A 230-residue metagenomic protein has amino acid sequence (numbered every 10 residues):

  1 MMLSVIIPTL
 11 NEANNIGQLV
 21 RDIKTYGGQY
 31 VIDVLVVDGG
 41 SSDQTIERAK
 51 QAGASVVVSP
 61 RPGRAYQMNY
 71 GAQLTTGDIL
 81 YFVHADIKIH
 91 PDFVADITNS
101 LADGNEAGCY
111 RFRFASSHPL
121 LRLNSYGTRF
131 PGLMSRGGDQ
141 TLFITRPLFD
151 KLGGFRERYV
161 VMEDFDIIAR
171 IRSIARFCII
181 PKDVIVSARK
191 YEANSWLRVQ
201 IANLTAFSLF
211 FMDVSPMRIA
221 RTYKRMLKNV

Functional and structural regions predicted by a protein language model:
M2-S4, D33, D166: Cell-envelope/extracellular polymer assembly enzymes that use nucleotide-activated donors
R21-V31: Short, acidic, metal-binding catalytic loop of nucleotide-sugar glycosyltransferases
V31-I32, I46-L74: Conserved donor nucleotide-binding strand/loop of the catalytic core
D38-I46, I87: A conserved acidic beta->alpha catalytic loop
L80: Short aromatic/hydrophobic "clamp" motif used to bind/position activated sugar donors
P91-L120: Conserved donor NDP-sugar-binding/catalytic core segment of glycosyltransferases
E163-R170: Short active-site alpha-helical segment characteristic of glycosyltransferases and processive polysaccharide synthases
R172-V230: Hydrophobic helical membrane-anchoring modules
